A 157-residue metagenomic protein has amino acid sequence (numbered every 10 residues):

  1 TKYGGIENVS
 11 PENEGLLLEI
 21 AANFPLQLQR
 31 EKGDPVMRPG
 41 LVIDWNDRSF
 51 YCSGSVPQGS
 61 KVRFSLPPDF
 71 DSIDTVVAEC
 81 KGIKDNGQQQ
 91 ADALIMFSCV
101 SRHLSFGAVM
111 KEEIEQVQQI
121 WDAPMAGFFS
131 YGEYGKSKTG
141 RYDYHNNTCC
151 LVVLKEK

Functional and structural regions predicted by a protein language model:
T1-G107, K111-A123, F128-K157: Small-residue-enriched flexible segments
